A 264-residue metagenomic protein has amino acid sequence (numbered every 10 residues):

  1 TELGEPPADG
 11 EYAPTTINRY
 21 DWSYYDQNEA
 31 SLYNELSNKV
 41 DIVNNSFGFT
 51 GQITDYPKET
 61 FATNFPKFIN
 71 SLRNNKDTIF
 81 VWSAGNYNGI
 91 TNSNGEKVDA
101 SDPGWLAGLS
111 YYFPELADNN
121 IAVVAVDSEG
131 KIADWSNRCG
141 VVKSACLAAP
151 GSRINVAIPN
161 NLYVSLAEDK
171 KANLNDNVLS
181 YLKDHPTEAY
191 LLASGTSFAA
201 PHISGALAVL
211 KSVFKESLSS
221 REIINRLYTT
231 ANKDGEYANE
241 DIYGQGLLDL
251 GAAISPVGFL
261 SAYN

Functional and structural regions predicted by a protein language model:
E2-E115, D184-A200: Substrate-binding/access-modulating region of protease and related hydrolase catalytic domains
G4-P6, G48, Y87-N88, D127-G130 (+2 more regions): Acidic glycine-/aspartate-rich tracts in secreted/extracellular proteins
G10, S93-E96, D134-W135, P159-N160 (+1 more regions): Short aromatic-enriched loop/helix-cap "lid" or pocket-rim segments at secondary-structure transitions that line
D26-Y33, N44, A62-I69, N120 (+7 more regions): Extracytoplasmic/secreted envelope proteins and their assembly/folding machinery, especially bacterial periplasmic
N44, A122, S212-N264: C-terminal subdomain of the subtilisin-like protease fold in secreted/lumenal serine endopeptidases
N74-N75, E115-A117, E216-E222: Short helix-terminating capping/connector loops at secondary-structure junctions
L109-S212: Extracellular S/T/G-rich loop segment that most often corresponds to the catalytic His/Ser-adjacent loop
